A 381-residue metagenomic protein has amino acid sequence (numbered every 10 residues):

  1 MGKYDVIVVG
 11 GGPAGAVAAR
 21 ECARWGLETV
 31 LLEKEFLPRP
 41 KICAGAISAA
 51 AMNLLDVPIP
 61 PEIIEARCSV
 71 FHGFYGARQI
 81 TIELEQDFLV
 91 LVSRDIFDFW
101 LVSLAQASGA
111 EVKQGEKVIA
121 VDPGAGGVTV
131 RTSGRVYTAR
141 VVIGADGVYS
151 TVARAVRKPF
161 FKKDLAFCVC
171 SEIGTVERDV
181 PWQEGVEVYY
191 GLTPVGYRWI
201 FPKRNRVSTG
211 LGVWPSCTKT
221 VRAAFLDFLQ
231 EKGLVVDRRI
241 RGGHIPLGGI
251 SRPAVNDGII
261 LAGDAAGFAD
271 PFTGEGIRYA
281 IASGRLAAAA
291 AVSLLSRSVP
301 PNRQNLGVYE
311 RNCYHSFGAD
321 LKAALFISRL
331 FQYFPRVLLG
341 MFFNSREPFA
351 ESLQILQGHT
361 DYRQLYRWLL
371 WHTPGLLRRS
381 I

Functional and structural regions predicted by a protein language model:
M1-G12: Beta1/beta-strand and adjacent pyrophosphate-binding region of the FAD-binding site in flavoprotein oxidoreductases
I7, A23-I42: Glycine-rich FAD pyrophosphate-binding loop
G15-A16: N-terminal Rossmann-fold NAD(P) dinucleotide-binding loop
A46-W100: A conserved beta-strand/loop capping segment in the N-terminal third of enzymes that catalyze redox or closely related
L104-V235: Predominantly flavin-linked oxidoreductase catalytic cores and closely associated redox partners
V118-A120, S216-A291, L295-S296, R303: FAD/FMN-dependent oxidoreductases across multiple families
V292-I381: C-terminal helical "tail/cap" subdomain of flavin- and related membrane-associated enzymes
